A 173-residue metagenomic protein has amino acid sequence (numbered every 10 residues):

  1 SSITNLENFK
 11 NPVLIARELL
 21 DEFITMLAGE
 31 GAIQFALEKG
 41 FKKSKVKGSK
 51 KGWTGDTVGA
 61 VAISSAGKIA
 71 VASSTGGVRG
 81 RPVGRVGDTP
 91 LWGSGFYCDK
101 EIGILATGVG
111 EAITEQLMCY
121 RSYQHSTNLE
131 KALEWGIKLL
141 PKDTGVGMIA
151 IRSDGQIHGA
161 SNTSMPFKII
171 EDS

Functional and structural regions predicted by a protein language model:
S1-S173: N-terminal nucleophile
